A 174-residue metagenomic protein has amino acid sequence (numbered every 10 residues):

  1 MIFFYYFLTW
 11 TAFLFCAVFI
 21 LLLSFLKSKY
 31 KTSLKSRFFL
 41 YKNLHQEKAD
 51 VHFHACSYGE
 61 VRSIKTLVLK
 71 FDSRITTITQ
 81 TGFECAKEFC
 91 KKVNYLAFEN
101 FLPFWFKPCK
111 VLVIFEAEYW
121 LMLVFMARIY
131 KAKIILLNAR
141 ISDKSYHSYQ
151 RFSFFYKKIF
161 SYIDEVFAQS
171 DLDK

Functional and structural regions predicted by a protein language model:
M1-K35: A transmembrane-helix-recognition feature enriched in membrane-embedded lipid enzymes and envelope glyco-/phospholipid
F25, L34-K35, E47-K174: Active-site and donor-binding regions of nucleotide-sugar-utilizing enzymes
